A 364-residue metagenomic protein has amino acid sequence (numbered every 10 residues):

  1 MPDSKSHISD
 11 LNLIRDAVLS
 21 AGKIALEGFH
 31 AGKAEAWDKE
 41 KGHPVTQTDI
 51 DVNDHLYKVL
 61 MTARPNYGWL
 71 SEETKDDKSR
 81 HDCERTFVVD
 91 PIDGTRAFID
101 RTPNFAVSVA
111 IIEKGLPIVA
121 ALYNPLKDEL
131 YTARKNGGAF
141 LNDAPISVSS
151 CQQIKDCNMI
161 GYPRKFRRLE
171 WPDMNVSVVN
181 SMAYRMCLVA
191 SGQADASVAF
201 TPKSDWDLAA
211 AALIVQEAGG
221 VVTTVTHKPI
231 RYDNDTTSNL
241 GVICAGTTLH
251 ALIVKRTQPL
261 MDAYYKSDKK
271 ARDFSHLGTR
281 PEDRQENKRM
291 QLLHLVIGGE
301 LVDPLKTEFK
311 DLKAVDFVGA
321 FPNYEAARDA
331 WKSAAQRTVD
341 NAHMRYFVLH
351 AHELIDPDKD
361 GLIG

Functional and structural regions predicted by a protein language model:
M1-I92, K266-P281: N-terminal subdomain of lithium-sensitive/metallo-dependent phosphomonoesterases centered on the IMPase/IPPase/PAP
A25, D49, L60, T95 (+7 more regions): Residue-level signal for inorganic ion chemistry
E72-T74, G161-R167, L301-V302: Short, polar loop motifs at secondary-structure junctions
R80-F140: DPxDG-like acidic metal-binding loop motif
S147-D283: An extended, acidic
G278-K306, I355-G364: Short N-terminal "domain-start" leader segments that mark the transition from disordered tails or signal peptides into
A314-V318, Y324, R328-G364: Short, mixed-charge low-complexity intrinsically disordered segments
